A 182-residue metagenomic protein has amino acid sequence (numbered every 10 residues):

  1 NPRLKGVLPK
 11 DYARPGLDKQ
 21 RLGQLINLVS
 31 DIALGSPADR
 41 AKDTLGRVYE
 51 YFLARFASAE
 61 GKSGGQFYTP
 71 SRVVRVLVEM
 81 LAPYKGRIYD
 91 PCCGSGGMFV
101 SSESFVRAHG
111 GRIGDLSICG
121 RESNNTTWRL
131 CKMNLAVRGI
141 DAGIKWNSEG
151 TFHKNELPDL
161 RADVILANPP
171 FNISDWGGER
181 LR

Functional and structural regions predicted by a protein language model:
N1-Y84, G143-E156: Non-catalytic, mostly N-terminal accessory regions of nucleic-acid modification and defense proteins
S63-A167, N172-E179: Conserved S-adenosyl-L-methionine
